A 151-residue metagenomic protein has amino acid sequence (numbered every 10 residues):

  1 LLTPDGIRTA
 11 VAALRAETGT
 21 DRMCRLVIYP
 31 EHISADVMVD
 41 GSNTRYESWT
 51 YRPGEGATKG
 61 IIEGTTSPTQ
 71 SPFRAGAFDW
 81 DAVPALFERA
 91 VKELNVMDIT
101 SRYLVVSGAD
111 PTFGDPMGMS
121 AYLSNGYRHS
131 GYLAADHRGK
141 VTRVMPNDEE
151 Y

Functional and structural regions predicted by a protein language model:
L1-E47: Extracytoplasmic low-complexity, Pro/Thr/Ser/Ala/Gly-rich segments that lie immediately after a secretion/anchoring
P4-A12, W80, F87, Y151: Ampiphathic alpha-helical segments that act as solvent-exposed interaction surfaces
R15-I33, K92-G114: Short glycine-rich, low-complexity/disordered patches
V37-G41, G64, Y122-S124: Secondary-structure transition/turn motif
N43-T50, Y132-A134: Charge-rich, low-aromatic oligomerization/scaffolding segments with amphipathic character
P53-A75, G131-Y151: A short, surface-exposed interaction/processing loop segment used at functional sites
T58-T100: Long, charged/polar, surface-exposed segments that mediate recognition or autoinhibition
M97-Y151: Extracellularly exposed regions in secreted/surface proteins, prominently low-complexity, repeat-rich
